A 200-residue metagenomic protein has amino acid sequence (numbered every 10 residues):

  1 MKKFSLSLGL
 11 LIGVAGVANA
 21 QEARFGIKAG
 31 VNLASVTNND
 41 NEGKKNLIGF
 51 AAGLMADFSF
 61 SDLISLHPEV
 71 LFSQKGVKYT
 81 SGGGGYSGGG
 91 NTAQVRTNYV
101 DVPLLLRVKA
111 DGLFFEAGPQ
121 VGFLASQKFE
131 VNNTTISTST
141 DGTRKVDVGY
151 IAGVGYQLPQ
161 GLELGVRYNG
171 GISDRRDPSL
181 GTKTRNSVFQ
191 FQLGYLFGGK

Functional and structural regions predicted by a protein language model:
G16-A20: Sec/Tat signal peptide C-region and signal peptidase I cleavage site
I27-A29, P68-V70, L104, F115-A117 (+3 more regions): Membrane-embedded beta-strand positions of outer-membrane beta-barrel proteins
V31-S35, F72-G76, A110, V121-A125 (+2 more regions): Transmembrane beta-strands of outer-membrane beta-barrel pores
N32, G112-F114, Y156, R185-K200: Outer-membrane beta-barrel "beta-signal"
S35-K44, Q74-N98, A125-V146, D174-S187 (+1 more regions): Flexible, solvent-exposed loop segments that connect beta-strands
I48-L54, V100-L104, L113, V148-A152 (+1 more regions): Hydrophobic, lipid-facing positions within transmembrane beta-strands of outer-membrane proteins
A56-F58, L106-V108, F123, Y156-L158 (+2 more regions): Residue-level signature of outer-membrane beta-barrel architecture
I64-L66, G112-F115, Q160-V166, K200: Repeated loop/turn-to-beta-strand initiation elements of outer-membrane beta-barrel proteins
